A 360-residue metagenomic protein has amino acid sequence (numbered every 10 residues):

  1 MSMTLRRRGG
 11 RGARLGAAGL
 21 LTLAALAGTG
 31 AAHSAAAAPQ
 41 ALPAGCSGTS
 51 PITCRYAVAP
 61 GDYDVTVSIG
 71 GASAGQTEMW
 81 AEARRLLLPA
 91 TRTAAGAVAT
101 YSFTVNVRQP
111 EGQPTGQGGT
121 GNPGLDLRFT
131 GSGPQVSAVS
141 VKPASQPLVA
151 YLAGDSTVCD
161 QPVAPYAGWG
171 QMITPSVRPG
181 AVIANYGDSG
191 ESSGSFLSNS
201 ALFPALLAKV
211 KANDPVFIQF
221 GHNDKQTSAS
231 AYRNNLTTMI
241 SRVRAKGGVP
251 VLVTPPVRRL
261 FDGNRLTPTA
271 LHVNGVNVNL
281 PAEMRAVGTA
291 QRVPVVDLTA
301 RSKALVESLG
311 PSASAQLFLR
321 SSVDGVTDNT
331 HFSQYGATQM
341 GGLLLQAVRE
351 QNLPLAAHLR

Functional and structural regions predicted by a protein language model:
M1-A38: Secretory targeting and sorting signals
S47-G61: Short beta-strands within extracellular/lumenal beta-sheet-rich domains
A59-S73: A short beta-strand element within beta-rich, extracytoplasmic domains of secreted/secretory-pathway proteins
I69-A90: Short, surface-exposed beta-strand/strand-loop-strand elements in extracellular ectodomains
L127, G133-S189, L202-V216: Serine-esterase "nucleophile elbow" of acetyl-processing enzymes
V149-C159, V182-G187, D214-F220, G248-T254 (+3 more regions): Structural recognition of the beta-strand scaffold that forms the well-ordered cores of secreted hydrolase catalytic
S198-N234, V257-L260: Oxyanion-hole/transition-state-stabilizing segment in secreted/luminal serine hydrolases and related acyltransferases
N199, L260-R360: Catalytic His-Asp segment of secreted/periplasmic serine-dependent ester chemistry enzymes
